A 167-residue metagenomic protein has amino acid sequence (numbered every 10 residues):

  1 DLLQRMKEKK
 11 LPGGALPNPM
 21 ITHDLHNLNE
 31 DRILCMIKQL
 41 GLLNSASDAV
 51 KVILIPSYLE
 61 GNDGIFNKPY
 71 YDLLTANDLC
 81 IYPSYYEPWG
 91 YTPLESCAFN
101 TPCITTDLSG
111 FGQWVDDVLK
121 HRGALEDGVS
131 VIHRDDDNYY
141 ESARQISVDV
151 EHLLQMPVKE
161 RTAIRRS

Functional and structural regions predicted by a protein language model:
D1-D72, V129: Nucleotide-activated donor-binding/catalytic signature segment of Leloir-type glycosyltransferases, i.e., the conserved
I55-I65, N77, V131-D135, H152 (+1 more regions): Short glycine/proline-rich turn/loop motifs
K68, T75, R144-V148: A structural signal for well-ordered alpha-helical segments within the folded catalytic domains of diverse enzymes
Y71-P88: Acidic donor-binding loop of glycosyltransferase active sites
P83-R166: Catalytic binding pocket for nucleotide-activated donors in carbohydrate/polymer assembly enzymes
